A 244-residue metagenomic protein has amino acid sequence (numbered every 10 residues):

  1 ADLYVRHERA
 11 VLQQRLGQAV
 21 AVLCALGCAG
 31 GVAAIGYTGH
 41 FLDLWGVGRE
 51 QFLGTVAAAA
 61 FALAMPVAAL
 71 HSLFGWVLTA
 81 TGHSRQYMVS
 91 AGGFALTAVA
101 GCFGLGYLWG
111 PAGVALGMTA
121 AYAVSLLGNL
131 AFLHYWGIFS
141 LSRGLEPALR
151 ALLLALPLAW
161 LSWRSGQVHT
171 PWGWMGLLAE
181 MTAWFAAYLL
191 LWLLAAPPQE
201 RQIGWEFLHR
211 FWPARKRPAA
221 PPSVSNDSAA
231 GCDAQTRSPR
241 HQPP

Functional and structural regions predicted by a protein language model:
A1-A91: Specific pore-lining/lateral-gate transmembrane helices of multi-pass inner-membrane transport and insertion machines
V22, L26, A60, R150-A159 (+1 more regions): Hydrophobic alpha-helical membrane-embedded or membrane-associated segments
V32, V56-G137, E180-F185: Short runs within selected transmembrane alpha-helices of multi-pass transporters and secretion channels
Y37-G39, G46-E50, G82-H83, L105-G110 (+3 more regions): Short helix-capping/hinge motifs at transmembrane helix termini and TM-loop junctions
L53-A57, V114, R143, P147 (+2 more regions): Residue-level signature of transmembrane alpha-helical entry/exit and packing/kink sites in multi-pass membrane
G92-V99, A148-L158, P213-A214: Small-residue-rich segments of transmembrane alpha-helices in multi-pass membrane proteins, especially helix faces
G104, T119-H169, A187-E206: C-terminal transmembrane helix end/exit motif
S162-P244: Membrane-proximal transmembrane or re-entrant/amphipathic helices at the cytosolic face
